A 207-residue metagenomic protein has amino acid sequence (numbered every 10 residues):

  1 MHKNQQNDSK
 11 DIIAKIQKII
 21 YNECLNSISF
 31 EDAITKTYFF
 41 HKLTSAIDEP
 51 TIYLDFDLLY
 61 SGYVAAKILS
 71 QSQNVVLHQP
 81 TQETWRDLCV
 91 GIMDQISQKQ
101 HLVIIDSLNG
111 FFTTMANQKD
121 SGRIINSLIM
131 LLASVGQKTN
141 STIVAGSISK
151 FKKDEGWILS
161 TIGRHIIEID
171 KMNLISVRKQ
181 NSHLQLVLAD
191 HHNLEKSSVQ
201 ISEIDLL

Functional and structural regions predicted by a protein language model:
K3-N22: Pre-Walker A adenine-sensing motif
K18-Y21, A46, S70, D94-Q98 (+1 more regions): Conserved catalytic network of the ASCE P-loop NTPase/AAA+ motor domain
Y21-I92: Conserved P-loop
L58-Y60, T81-T84, N109-G110, S149-K152 (+2 more regions): Conserved nucleotide-binding/hydrolysis micro-motifs of P-loop NTPases
L88-S97, H191: Short, surface-exposed amphipathic charged segments that create phosphate/polyanion-binding patches used for binding
I96-E168: P-loop NTPase motor core
S141-L207: Phosphate-binding/switch region of NTP-binding enzymes
